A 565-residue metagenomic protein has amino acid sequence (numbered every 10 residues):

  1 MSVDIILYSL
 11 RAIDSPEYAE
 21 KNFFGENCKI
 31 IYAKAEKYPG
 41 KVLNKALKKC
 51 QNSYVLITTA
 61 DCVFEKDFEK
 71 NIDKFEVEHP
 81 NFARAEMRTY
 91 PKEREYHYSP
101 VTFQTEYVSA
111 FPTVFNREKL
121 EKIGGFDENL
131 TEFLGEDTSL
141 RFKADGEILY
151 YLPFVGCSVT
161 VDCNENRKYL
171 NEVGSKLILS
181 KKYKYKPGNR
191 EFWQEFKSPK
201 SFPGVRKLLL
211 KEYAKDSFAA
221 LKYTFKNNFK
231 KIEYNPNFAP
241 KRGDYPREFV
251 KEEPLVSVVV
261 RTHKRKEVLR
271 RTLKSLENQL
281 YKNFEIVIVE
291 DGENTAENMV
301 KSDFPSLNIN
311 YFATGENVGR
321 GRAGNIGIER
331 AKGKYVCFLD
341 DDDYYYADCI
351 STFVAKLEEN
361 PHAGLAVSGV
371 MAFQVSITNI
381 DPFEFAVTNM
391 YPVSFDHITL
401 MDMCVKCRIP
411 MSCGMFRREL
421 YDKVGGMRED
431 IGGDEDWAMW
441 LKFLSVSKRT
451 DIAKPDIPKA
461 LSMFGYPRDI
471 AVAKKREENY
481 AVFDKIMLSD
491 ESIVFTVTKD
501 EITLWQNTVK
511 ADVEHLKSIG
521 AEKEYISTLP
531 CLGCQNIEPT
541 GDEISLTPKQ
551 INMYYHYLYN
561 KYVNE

Functional and structural regions predicted by a protein language model:
M1-A19, F229-S275: N-proximal low-complexity "stem/linker" segments adjacent to membrane-targeting elements
S2, I6-K37, K45, L273-A313: Acidic donor-binding segment of Leloir-type glycosyltransferases
A35-C50, T314-A331: Glycine-rich, basic loop-to-helix element that forms the pyrophosphate-binding segment of sugar-nucleotide handling
V55, V336: Short aromatic/hydrophobic "clamp" motif used to bind/position activated sugar donors
V63, D67-Y98, I350-E384: Conserved donor NDP-sugar-binding/catalytic core segment of glycosyltransferases
H97-F115, D396-M415: A recurrent flexible, glycine/aromatic-enriched loop bordering the glycosyltransferase active site that acts as
E132-T138, G432-M439: Acidic donor-binding loop at a coil-to-helix junction in glycosyltransferase catalytic cores that engages
E172-E253, K274, Q279, M401-C404 (+3 more regions): C-terminal subregions of glycosyltransferases and related glycan-biosynthesis enzymes
